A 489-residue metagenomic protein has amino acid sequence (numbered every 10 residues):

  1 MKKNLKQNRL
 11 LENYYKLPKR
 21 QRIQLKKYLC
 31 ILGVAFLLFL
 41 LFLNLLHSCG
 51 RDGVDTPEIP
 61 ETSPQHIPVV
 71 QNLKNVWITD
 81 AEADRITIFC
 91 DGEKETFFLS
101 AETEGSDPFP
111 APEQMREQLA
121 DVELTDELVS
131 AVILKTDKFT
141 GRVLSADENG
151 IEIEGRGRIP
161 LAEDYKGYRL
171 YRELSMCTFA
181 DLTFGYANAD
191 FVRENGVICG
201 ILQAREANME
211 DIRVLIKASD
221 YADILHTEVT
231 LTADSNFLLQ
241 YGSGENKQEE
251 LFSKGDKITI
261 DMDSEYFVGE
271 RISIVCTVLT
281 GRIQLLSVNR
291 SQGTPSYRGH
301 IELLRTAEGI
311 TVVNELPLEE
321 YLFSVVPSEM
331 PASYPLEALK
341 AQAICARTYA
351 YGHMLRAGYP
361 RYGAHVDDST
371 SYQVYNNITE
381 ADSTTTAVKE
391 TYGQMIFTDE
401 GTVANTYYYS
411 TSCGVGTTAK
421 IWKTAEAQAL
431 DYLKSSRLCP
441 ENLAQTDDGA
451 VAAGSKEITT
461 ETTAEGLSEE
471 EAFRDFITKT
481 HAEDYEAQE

Functional and structural regions predicted by a protein language model:
K2-E489: Conserved, single-site charged/polar hotspot
